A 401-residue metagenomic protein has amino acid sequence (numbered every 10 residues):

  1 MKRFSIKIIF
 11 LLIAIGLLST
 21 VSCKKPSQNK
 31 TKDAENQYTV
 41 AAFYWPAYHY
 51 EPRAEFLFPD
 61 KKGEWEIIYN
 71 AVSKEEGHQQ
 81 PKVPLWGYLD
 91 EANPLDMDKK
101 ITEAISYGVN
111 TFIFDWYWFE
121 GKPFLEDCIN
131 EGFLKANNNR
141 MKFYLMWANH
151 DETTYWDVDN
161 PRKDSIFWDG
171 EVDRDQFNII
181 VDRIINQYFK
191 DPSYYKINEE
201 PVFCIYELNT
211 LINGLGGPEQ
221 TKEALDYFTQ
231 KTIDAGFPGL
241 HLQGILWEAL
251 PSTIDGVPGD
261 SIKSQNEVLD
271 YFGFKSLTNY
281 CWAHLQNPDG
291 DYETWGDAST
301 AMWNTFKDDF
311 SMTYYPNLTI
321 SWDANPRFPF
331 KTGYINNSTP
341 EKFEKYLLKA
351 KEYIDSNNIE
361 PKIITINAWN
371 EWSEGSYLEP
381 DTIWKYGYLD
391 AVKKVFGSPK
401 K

Functional and structural regions predicted by a protein language model:
M1-T31: Bacterial Sec-dependent N-terminal signal peptides
K30-K401: Glycan-processing catalytic domains of CAZymes
